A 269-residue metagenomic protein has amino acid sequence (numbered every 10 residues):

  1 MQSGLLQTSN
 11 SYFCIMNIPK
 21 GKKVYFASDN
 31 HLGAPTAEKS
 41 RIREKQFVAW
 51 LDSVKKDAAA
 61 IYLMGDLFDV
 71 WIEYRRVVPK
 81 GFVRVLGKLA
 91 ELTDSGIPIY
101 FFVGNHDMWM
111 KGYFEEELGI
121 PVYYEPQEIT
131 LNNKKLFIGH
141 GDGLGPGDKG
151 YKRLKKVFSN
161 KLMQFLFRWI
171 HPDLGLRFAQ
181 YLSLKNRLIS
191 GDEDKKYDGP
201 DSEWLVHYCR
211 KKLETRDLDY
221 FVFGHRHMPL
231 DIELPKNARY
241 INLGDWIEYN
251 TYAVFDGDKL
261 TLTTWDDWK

Functional and structural regions predicted by a protein language model:
L5, Y12-I15: Short, positively charged and aromatic/hydrophobic N-terminal segments
N17, N132, L136-I138, L144: Catalytic core of the metallo-beta-lactamase
N17-K23, A27, L32-L131, E248: Core catalytic region of metal-dependent phosphoesterases/phosphodiesterases, especially metallo-beta-lactamase-like
K22, K134, A238: Nucleotide donor/acceptor-binding cores
P121-Y124, F137, D142, D148-L154 (+2 more regions): Conserved beta-sheet core of the metallophosphoesterase superfamily
G141-W204: Active-site-proximal loop/helix segment associated with metal-binding centers of metalloenzymes
